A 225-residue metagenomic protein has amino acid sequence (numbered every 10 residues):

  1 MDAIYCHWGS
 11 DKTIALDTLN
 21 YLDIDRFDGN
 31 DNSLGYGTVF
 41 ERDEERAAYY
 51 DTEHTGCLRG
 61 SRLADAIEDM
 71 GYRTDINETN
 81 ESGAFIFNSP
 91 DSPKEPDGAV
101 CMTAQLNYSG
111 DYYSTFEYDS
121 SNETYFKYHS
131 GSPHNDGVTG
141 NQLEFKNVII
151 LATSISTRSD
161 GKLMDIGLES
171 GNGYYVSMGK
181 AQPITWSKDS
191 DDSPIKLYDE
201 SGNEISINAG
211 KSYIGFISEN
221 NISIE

Functional and structural regions predicted by a protein language model:
M1-E225: A surface/extracellular/periplasmic glyco- and lipid-processing/surface-interacting theme
